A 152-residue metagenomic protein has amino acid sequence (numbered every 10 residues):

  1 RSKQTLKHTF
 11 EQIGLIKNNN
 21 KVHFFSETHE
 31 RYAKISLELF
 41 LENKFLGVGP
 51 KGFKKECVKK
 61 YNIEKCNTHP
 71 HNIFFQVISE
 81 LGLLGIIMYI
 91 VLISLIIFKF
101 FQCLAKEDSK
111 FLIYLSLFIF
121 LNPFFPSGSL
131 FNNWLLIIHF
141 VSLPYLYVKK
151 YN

Functional and structural regions predicted by a protein language model:
R1-Q12: Aromatic-rich transmembrane-lumenal/periplasmic boundary elements in polytopic membrane proteins
G14-L81: Long extracytoplasmic/lumenal interhelical loops at the membrane interface of multi-pass membrane proteins
I35, E56, I73, V77-E80 (+3 more regions): Generic recognition of well-ordered alpha-helical segments
F53-K55, V77, M88-V91, N133: Generic hydrophobic alpha-helical membrane-span motif
F74, G85, L130: Short active-site segment of divalent metal-dependent hydrolases/proteases that encodes the spacing between
E80-F120: Hydrophobic transmembrane alpha-helices and their immediate junctions
L112-F125, S129-N152: Transmembrane alpha-helices of multi-pass inner-membrane enzymes
